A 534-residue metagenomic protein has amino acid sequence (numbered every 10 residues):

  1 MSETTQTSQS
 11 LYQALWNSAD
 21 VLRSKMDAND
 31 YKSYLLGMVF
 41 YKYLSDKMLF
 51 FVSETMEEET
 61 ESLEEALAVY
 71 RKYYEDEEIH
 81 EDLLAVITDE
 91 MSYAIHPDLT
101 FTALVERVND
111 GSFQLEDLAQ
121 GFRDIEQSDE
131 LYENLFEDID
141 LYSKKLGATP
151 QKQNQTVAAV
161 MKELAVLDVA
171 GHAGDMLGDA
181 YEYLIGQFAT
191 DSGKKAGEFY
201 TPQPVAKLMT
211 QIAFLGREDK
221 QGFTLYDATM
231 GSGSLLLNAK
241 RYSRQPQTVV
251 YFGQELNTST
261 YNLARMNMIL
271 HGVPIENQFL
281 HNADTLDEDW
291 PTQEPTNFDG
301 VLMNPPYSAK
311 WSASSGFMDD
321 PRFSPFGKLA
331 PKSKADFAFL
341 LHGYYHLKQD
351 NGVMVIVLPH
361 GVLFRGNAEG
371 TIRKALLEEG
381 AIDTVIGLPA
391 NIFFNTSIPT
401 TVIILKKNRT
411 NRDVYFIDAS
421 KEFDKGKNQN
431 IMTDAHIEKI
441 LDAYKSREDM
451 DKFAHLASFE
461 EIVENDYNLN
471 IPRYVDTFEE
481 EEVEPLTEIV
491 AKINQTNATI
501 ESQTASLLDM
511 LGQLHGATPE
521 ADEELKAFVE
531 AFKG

Functional and structural regions predicted by a protein language model:
M1-A213, E276-T285, G387-A390, R412-S420 (+3 more regions): Non-catalytic, mostly N-terminal accessory regions of nucleic-acid modification and defense proteins
S2, Q6, E288, P295-G534: A conserved structural/catalytic subdomain of Rossmann-like adenosyl-cofactor enzymes
L22, G216, H346-L347: Hydrophobic helix-cap positions at the C-terminus of alpha-helices in RecA-like/P-loop ATPase nucleotide-binding cores
S33, G193, D227-T229, V249 (+3 more regions): Short glycine- and Lys/Arg-enriched binding-loop motifs that mark or flank ligand-binding interfaces
A119-R123, F252, P274, L329 (+1 more regions): Generic hydrophobic, helix-prone segments enriched in Leu/Val/Ile
K195-M303, S308-F317, F323-L329, F337-A338 (+2 more regions): Conserved S-adenosyl-L-methionine
